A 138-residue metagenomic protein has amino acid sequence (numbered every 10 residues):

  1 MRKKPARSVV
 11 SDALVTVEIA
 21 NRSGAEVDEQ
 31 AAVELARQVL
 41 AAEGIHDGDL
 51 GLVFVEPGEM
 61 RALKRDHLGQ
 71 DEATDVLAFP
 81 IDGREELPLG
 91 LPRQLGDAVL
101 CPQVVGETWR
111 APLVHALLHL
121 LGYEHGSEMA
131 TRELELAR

Functional and structural regions predicted by a protein language model:
M1-P112, L117-R138: An acidic/histidine-cluster motif and surrounding catalytic segment that typifies divalent-metal-assisted enzyme active
